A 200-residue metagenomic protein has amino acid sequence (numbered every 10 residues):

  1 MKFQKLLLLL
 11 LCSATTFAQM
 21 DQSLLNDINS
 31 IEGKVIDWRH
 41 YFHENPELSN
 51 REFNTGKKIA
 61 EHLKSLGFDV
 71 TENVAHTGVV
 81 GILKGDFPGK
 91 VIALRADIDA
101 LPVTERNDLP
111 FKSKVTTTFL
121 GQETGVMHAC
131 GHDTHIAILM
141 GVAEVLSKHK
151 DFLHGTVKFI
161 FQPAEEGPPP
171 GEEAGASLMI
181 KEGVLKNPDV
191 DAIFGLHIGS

Functional and structural regions predicted by a protein language model:
K2-L9: Sec-dependent signal peptide recognition, specifically the positively charged N-region followed immediately by
L7, T134-A137: Active-site phosphate/pyrophosphate-handling residues
S13-T16: N-terminal signal peptide c-region/cleavage motif recognized by signal peptidases
Q19-M127, A137-G155: Acidic/His- and Gly-rich active-site-bordering loop/insert found across diverse amide/peptide-bond hydrolases
T116-M127, D133-T134, D151-S200: Histidine/acidic-residue-rich, glycine-tolerant segments that coordinate divalent metal ions
